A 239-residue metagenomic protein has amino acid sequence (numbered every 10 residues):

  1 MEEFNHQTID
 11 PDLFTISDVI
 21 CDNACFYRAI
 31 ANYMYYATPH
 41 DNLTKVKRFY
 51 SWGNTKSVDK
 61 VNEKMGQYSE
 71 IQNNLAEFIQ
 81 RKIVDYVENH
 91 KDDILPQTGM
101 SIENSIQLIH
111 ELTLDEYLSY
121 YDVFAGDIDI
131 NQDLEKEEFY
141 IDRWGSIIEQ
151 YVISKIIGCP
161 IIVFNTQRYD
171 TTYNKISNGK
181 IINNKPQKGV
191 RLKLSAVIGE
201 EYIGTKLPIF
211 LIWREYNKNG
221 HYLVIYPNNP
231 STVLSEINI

Functional and structural regions predicted by a protein language model:
E2-T15, I20-N174: Papain-like cysteine protease catalytic cores
L118-I239: Deubiquitinase catalytic domains
